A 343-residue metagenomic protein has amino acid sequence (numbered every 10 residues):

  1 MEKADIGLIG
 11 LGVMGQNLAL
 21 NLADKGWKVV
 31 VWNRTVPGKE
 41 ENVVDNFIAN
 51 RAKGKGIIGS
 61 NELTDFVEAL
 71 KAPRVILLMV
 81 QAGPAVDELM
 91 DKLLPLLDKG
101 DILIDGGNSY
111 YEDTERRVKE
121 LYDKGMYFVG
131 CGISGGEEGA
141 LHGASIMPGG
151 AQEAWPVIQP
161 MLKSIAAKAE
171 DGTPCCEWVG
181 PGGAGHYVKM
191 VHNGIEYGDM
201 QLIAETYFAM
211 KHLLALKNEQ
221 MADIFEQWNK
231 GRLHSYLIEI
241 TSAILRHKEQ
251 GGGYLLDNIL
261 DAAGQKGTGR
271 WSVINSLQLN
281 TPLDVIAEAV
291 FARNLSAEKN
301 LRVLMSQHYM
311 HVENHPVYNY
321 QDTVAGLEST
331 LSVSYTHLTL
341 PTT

Functional and structural regions predicted by a protein language model:
M1-N61, D65-E68, G100, E137-A140: NAD(P)+-binding Rossmann beta1-loop-alpha1 motif at the extreme N-terminus of oxidoreductases
I6, V86-M90, Y110-D223, K230-N258 (+1 more regions): Rossmann-fold dinucleotide-binding core
K28, Y127, P282: Residue-level detector of anion-binding/catalytic polar loops
A52-D113, Y122, A140-G150: Rossmann-like NAD(P)-binding element
D261, Q265-P316, Y320, V324-L327: A conserved active-site cap/scaffold subdomain adjacent to cofactor or substrate pockets
T336-T342: Conserved small/polar residues in nucleotide/adenosyl-binding loops
